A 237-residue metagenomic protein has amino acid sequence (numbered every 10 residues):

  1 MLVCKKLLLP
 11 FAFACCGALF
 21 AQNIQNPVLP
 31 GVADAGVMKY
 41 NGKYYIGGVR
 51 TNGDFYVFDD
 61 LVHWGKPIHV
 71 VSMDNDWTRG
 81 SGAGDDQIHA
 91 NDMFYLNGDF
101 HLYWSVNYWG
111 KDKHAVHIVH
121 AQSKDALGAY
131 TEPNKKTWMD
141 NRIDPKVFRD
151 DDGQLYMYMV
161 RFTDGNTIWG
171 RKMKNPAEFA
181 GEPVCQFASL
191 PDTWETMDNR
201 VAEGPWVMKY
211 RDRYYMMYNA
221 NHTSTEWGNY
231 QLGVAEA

Functional and structural regions predicted by a protein language model:
M1-Q22: Bacterial Sec-dependent N-terminal signal peptides
A21-A237: Carbohydrate-active catalytic/glycan-binding domains of CAZyme proteins, especially the secreted or lumenal ectodomains
